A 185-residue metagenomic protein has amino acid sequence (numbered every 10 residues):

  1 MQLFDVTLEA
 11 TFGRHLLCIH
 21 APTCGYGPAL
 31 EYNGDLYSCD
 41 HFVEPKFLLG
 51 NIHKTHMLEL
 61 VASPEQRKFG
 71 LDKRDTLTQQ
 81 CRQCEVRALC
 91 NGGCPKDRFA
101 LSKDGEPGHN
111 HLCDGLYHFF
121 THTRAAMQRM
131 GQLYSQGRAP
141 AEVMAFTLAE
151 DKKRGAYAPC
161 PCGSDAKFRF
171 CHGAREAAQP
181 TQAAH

Functional and structural regions predicted by a protein language model:
M1-A10, H41-E85: C-terminal accessory region of radical SAM enzymes
M1-P45, T76-L77, L89, E142: A C-terminal junction/extension of Radical SAM enzymes
T11, A21, N33, C39 (+6 more regions): Surface-exposed loop/turn and secondary-structure junction residues enriched for glycine/proline
G13, L17, D35-L36, D40-V43 (+6 more regions): A near-ubiquitous, low-amplitude feature marking generic local secondary-structure context
H15-A29, E59-D75, L133-S135, V143-L148: Short flexible/disordered coil segments
E44-F47, T76-A156, K167-H185: Radical SAM enzyme core and accessory elements
P159-P161: Extracellular cysteine-rich, disulfide-stabilized repeat modules
G163-D165: Extracellular repeat turn/loop positions enriched in glycine and acidic/polar residues, especially those that create
